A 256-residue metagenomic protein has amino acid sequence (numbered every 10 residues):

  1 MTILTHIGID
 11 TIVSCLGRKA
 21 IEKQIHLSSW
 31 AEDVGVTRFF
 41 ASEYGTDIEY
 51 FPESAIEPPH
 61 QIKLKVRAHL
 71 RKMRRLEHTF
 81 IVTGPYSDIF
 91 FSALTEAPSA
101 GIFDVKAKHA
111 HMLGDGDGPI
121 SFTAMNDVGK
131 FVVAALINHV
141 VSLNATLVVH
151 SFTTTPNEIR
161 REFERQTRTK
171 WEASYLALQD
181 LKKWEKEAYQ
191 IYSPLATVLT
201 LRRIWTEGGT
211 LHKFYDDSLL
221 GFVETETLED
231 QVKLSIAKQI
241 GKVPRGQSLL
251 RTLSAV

Functional and structural regions predicted by a protein language model:
M1-V34, A41, D47-E53: NAD(P)H-binding glycine-rich loop region in Rossmannoid oxidoreductase-like domains and their noncatalytic homologs
T2-H6, I25-E32, N126, V133 (+4 more regions): Amphipathic, non-transmembrane alpha-helical secondary structure
L4, A31, L70, F163-T167 (+1 more regions): Hydrophobic, Leu/Ile/Phe/Ala-enriched alpha-helical segments that form helix-helix packing faces
G8-I9, E43, D47-I48, H109-H111 (+1 more regions): Surface-exposed beta-strand-to-loop junctions that form interaction patches on eukaryotic regulatory domains
I9, Q24, K63, F80 (+2 more regions): Generic preference for well-ordered alpha-helical elements
V34, T46-E172, K183-A188, S193-P194 (+1 more regions): Oxidoreductase cofactor-interface core, primarily capturing Rossmann-like NAD(P)-dependent enzymes
F40-A41, F80: Hydrophobic residues in well-ordered beta-strands that form the structural core
L178-V256: A hydrophobic C-terminal alpha-helical subdomain
